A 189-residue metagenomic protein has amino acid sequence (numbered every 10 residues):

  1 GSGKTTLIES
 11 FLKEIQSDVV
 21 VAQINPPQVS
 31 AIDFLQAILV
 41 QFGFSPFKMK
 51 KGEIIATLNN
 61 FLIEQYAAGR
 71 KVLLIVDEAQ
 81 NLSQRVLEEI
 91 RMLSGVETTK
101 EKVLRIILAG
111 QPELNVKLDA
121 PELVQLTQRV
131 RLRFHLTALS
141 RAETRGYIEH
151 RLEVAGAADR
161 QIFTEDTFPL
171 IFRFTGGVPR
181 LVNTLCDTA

Functional and structural regions predicted by a protein language model:
G1-V19, Q28: P-loop NTPase Walker A phosphate-binding motif
T5, A31-D33, Q84, L114-L118 (+1 more regions): Switch/connector loops and helix/strand junctions flanking conserved nucleotide-binding motifs in nucleotide-processing
D18-V20, V29-K48: Conserved NTP-binding/hydrolysis module of P-loop NTPases
G43-Y66: Central P-loop NTPase core of STAND/AAA+ ATPases
F44, E64-A67, L73, T98 (+2 more regions): Helix-loop-helix "sensor" segment of P-loop NTPases
N59-I63, A67-L108, A120-P121: Conserved Walker B catalytic segment
